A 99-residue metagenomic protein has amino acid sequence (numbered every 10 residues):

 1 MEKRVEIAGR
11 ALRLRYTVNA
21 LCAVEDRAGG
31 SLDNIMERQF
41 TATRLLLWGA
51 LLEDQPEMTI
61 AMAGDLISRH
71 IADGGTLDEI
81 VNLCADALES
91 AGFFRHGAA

Functional and structural regions predicted by a protein language model:
M1-A11, C22-T41, L45, Q55-A99: Charged interaction scaffolds used for protein-protein
R15-Y16: Short linear motifs in exposed loops
G49-E53: A short secondary-structure junction motif
